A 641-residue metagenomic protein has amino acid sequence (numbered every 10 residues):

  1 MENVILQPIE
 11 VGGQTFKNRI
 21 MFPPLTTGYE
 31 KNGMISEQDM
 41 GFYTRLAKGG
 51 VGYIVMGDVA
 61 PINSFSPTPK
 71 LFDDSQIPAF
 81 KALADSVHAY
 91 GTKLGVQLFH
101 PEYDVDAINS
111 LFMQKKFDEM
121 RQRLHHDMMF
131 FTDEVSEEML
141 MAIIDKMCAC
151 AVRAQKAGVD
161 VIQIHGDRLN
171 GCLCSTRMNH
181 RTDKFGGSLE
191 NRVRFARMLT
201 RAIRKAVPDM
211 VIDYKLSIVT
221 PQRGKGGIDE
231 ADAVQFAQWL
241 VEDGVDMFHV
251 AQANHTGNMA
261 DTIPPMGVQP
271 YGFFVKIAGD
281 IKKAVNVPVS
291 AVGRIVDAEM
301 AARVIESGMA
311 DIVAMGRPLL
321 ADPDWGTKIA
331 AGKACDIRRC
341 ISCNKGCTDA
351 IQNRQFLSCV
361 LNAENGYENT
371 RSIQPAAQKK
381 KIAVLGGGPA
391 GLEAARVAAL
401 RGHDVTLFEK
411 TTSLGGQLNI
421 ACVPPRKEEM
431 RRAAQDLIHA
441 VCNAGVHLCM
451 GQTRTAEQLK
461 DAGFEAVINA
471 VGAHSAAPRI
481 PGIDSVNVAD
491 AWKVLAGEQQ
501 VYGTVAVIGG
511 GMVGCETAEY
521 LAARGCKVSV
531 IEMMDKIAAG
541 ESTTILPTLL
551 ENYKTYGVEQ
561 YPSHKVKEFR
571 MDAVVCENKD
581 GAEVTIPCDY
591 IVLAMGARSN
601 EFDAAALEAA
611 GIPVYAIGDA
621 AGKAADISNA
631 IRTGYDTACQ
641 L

Functional and structural regions predicted by a protein language model:
M1-I9, E364-E368, H447-T453, S485-K493 (+1 more regions): Short gly/ser/thr-rich secondary-structure transition/capping motifs
M1-L385, P389, E393-L400, D404-V405 (+3 more regions): Flavin-dependent oxidoreductase catalytic cores
I212, V289, L448-M450, V488 (+3 more regions): Generic structural signal for residues in well-ordered beta-strands
F248, I281, V304, G316 (+8 more regions): Hydrophobic, well-ordered secondary-structure elements that form the walls of internal hydrophobic environments
A377-L407, L414, M450-G463, V471-I480 (+4 more regions): Rossmann-like dinucleotide/flavin-binding elements
D404-A444, Y520-H564, A621-A624: Rossmann-like dinucleotide-binding cores of NAD(P)H-dependent redox enzymes
A434, M450-T453, D490-W492, P562-H564 (+2 more regions): Short loop/edge segments at beta-strand edges and connector loops that shape dinucleotide/nucleotide cofactor-binding
